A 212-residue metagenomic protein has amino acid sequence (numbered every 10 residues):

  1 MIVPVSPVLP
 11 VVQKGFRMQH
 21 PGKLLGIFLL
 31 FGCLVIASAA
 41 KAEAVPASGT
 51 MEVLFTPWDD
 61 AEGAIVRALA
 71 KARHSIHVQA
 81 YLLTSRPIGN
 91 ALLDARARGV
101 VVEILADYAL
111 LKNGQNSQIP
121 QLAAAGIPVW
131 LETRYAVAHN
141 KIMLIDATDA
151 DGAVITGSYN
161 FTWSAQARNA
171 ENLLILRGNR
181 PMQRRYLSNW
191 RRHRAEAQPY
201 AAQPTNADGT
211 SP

Functional and structural regions predicted by a protein language model:
M1-V11, P21: Short, low-complexity, charge-dense intrinsically disordered segments
G26-V35: Bacterial N-terminal signal peptides
A39-A44: Boundary at the C-terminal end of the N-terminal hydrophobic targeting segment
S48-H77, Y81, S188: N-terminal targeting signals for Sec/Tat export/insertion, comprising classic cleavable signal peptides
R67, K71-P128: Primarily the HKD phosphodiesterase
H77-A80, E103-D107, W130-L131, L144 (+2 more regions): Structural recognition of the beta-strand scaffold that forms the well-ordered cores of secreted hydrolase catalytic
L82-R86, Y108-K112, Y135-V137, D149 (+2 more regions): Solvent-exposed loop/turn segments at secondary-structure junctions within structured extracellular/periplasmic domains
D146, A150-P212: Signature of lipid phosphatidyltransferase scaffolds
